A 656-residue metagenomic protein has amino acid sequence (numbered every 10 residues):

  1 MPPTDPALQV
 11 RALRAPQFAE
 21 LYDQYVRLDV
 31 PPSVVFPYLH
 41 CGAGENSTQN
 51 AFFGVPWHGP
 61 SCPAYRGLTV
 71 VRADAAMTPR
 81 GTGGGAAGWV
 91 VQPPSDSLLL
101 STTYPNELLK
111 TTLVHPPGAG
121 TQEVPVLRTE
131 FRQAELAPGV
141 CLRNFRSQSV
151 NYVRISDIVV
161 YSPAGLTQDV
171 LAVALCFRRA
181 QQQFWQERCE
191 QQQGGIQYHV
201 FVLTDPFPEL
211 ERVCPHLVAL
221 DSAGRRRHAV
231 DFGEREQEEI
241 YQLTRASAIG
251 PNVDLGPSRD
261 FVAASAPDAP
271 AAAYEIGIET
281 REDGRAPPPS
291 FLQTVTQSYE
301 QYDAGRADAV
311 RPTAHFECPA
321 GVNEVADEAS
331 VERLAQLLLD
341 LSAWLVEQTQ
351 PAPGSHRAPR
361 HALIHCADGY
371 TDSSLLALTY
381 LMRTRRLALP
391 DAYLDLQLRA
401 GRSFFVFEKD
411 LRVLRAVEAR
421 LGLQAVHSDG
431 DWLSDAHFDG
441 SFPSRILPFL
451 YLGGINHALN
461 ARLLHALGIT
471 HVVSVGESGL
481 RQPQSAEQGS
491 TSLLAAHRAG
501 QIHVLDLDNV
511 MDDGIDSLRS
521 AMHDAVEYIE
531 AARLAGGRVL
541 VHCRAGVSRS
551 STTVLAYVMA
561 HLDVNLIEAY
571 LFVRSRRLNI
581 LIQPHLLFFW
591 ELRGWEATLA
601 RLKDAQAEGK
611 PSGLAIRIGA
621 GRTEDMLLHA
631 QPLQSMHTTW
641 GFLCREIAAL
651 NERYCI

Functional and structural regions predicted by a protein language model:
M1-P56: N-terminal alpha-helical scaffolding segments that mark the starts of alpha-solenoid/helical-repeat architectures
V34-I364, D368, M382-V413, W432-V541 (+4 more regions): Cysteine-based protein phosphatase catalytic domain of the PTP/DSP
S373-S374, S550-T552: Phospho-regulated RS/SR low-complexity segments
R601-I656: PEST-like intrinsically disordered, low-complexity C-terminal regions enriched in Ser/Thr/Pro and acidic residues
